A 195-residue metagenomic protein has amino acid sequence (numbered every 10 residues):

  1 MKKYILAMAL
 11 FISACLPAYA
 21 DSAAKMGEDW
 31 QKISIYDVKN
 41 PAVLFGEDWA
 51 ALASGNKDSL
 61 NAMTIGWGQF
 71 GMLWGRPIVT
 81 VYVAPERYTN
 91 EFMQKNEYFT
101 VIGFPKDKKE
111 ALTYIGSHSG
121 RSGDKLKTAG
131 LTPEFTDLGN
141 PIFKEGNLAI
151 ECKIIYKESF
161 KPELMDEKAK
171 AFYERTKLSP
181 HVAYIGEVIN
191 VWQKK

Functional and structural regions predicted by a protein language model:
M1-Y4: Positively charged n-region of N-terminal signal peptides that target proteins for export
A7-C15: Bacterial N-terminal signal peptides
L16-A20: Sec/Tat signal peptide C-region and signal peptidase I cleavage site
D21-K195: Basic, polyanion-binding surface patches
